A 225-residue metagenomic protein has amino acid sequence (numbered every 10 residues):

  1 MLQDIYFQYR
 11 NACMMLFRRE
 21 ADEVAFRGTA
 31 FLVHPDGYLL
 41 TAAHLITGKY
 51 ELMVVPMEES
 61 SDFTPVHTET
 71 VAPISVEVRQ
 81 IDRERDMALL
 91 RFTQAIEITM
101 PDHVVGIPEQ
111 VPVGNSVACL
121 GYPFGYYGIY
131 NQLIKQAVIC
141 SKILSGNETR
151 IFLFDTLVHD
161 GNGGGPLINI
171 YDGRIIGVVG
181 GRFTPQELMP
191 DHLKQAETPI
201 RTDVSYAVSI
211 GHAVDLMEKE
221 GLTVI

Functional and structural regions predicted by a protein language model:
M1-I5, P123-F124, I175, V179-I225: C-terminal cap/linker of serine protease catalytic domains
C13, R19-D36, A42, I200: A conserved glycine-rich beta-strand in the N-terminal activation segment of trypsin-fold
A30-L32, V78, I139, L167: Conserved hydrophobic positions within beta-strands
F31, V158-V179: Catalytic nucleophile loop of clan PA
H34, I46, V111, I168-I170: Short, well-ordered loop/turn sites that connect or cap secondary structure elements
H34-Q80: Catalytic-histidine neighborhood of serine endopeptidases, predominantly the chymotrypsin-like S1/PA family
P35, R83, I143-N147: Short, conserved beta-turn/loop elements at beta-strand boundaries and strand-helix junctions
T99-F152, V158-N162, V179-D191, R201: Flexible, gly/ser-rich surface segments that form the specificity/activation loops bordering the active-site cleft
